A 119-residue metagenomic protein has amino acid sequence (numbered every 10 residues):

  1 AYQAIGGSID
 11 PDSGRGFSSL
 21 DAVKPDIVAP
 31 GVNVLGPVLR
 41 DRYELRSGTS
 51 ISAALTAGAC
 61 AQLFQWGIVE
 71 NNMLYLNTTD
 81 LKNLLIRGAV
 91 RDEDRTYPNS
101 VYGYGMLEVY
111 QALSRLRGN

Functional and structural regions predicted by a protein language model:
Y2-A54: Catalytic-core environment of secreted peptidases
G16-S18, L85, G105-L107: Compositionally biased, intrinsically disordered low-complexity regions
V23, L55, Q65, Y110-A112: Residue-level recognition of conserved structural "scaffold" positions that shape functional pockets and channels
G31-Y97: Hydrolase catalytic cores
G48-S50, G103, E108: Residue-level detector of functionally special positions within alpha-helical transmembrane segments of multi-pass
S100: Zinc-dependent metallohydrolase catalytic domains
V109-N119: Secreted peptidase-domain scaffold signal
